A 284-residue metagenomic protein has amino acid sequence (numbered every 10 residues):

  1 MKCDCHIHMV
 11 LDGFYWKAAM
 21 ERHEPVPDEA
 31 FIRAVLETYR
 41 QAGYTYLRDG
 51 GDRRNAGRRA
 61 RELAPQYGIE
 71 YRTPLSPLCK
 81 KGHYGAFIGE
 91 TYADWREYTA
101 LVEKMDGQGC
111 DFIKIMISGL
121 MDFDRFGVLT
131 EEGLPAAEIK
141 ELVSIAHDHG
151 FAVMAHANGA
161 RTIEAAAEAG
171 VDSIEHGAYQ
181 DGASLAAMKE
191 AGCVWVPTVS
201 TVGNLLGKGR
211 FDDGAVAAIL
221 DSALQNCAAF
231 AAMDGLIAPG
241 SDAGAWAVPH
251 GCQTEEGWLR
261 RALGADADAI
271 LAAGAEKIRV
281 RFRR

Functional and structural regions predicted by a protein language model:
K2-D12, A146, V153-N158, I174: Histidine-centered catalytic micro-motifs
K2-L63, G82-Y84: Metal-associated gating/positioning segment near the N- to mid-region
L11-V26, K81-Y92, D124-E132, L206-A215: Acidic/histidine-rich helix-loop elements that form or flank divalent-metal/phosphate-binding sites at the catalytic
G13-W16, I163-A169, V202-D213, S241-L263: Histidine/acidic-residue-rich catalytic or RNA/ligand-binding cores of hydrolases and nuclease-related proteins
E29-R58, G68-L78, C110-F123, A152 (+1 more regions): Divalent metal-dependent hydrolysis catalytic cores, especially in the metallo-beta-lactamase
E62-L78, L129-A155, G192-T201, Q225: Alpha-helix-loop-beta-strand connector modules within alpha/beta enzyme cores
T91-R161, A167-E168: Metal-dependent enolase-superfamily TIM-barrel catalytic cores that perform enediolate-based chemistry
D148, D221-R284: His/Asp/Glu-enriched, well-ordered alpha-helical/loop segment that forms or immediately abuts the divalent-metal
